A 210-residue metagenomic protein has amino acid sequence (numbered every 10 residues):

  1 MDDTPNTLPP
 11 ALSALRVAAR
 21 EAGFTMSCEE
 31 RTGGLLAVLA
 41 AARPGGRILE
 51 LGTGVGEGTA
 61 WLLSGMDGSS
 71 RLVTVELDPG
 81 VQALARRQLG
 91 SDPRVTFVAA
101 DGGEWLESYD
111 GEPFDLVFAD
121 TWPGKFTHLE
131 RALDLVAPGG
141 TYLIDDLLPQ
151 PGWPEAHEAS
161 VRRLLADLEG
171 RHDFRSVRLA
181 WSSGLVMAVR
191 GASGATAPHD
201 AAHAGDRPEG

Functional and structural regions predicted by a protein language model:
M1-L116, P123-L143, L147-G210: A short alpha-helical cap/connector motif
